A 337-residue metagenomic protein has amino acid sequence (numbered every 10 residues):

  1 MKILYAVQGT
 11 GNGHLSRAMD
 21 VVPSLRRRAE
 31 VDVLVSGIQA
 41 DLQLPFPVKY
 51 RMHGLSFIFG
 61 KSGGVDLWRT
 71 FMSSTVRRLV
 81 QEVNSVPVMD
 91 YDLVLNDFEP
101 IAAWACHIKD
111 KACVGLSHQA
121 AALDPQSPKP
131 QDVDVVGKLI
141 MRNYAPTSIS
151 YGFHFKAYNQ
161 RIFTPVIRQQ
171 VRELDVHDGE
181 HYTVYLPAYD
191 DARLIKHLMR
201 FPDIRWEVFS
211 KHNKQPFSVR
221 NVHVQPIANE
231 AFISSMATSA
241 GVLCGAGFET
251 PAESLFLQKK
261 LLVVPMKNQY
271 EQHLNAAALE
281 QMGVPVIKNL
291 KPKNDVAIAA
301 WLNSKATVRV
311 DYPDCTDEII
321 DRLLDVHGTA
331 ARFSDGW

Functional and structural regions predicted by a protein language model:
K2-G9, E30-R78: Conserved nucleotide-sugar phosphate-binding/catalytic loop shared by glycosyltransferases and other
H14-R26: Short amphipathic alpha-helix
V22, R168-G241, K291: Donor-nucleotide binding loops and adjacent catalytic segments primarily of GT-B fold Leloir glycosyltransferases
G64-L93, P100-I101: Conserved nucleotide-sugar donor-binding subdomain of glycosyltransferases
V94-P100, A105, G115, S235-L274: A donor-sugar binding/catalytic signature common to diverse glycosyltransferases and related nucleotide-sugar
D124-D191, F209-H212: A nucleotide-sugar donor-handling region in carbohydrate enzymes
P251, L255-A306: Catalytic binding pocket for nucleotide-activated donors in carbohydrate/polymer assembly enzymes
A299-W337: C-terminal amphipathic helix plus adjacent low-complexity, charged tail appended to glycosyltransferase catalytic
